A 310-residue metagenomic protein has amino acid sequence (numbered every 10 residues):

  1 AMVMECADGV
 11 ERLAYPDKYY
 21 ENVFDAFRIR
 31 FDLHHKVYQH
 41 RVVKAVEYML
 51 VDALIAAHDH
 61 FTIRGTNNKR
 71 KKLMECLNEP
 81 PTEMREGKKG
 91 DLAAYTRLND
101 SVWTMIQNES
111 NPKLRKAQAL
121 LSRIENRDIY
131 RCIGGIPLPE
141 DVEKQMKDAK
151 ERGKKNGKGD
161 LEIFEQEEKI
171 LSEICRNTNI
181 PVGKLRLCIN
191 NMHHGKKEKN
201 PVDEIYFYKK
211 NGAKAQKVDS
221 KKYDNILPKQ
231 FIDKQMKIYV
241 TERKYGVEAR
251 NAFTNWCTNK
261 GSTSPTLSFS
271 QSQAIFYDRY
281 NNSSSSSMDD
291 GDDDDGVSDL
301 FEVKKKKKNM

Functional and structural regions predicted by a protein language model:
A1-M310: Histidine-centered, transition-metal-coordinating active-site segments
